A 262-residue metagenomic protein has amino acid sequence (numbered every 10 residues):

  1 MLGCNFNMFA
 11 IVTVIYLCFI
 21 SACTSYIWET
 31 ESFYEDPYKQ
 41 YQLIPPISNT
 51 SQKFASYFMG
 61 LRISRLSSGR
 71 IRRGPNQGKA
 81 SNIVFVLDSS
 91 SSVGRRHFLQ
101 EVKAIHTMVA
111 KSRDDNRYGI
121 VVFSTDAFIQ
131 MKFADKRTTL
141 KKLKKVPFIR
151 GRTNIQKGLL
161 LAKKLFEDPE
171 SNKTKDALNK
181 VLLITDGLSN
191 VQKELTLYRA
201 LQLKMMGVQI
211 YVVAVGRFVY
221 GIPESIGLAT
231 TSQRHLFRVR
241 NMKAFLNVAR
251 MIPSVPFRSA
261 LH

Functional and structural regions predicted by a protein language model:
L2, T24-V84, S90-H97, V255-R258: Acidic, polar low-complexity linker/tail segments
G3-C4, G69-R72, V93, A104-M108 (+4 more regions): Eukaryotic intrinsically disordered and solvent-exposed regulatory patches
N5-S25: Cleavable N-terminal signal peptides of Sec/SRP-targeted secreted and luminal proteins
I11, F19, S64-R70, L99-K103 (+1 more regions): Eukaryotic beta-rich interaction modules
S25, L195, R199-H262: Von Willebrand factor A/integrin I-like adhesion domains
G74-Q77, M108-S112, K164-D176, V191-Q192 (+2 more regions): Surface-exposed acidic, glycine-flexible loop patches that form ligand/cofactor-binding and adhesion interfaces
N76-A134, G158-L159, K180-I184, V212-V213 (+1 more regions): Von Willebrand factor
T125-N179, S189-L197, V212-I226, R238 (+1 more regions): Von Willebrand factor
